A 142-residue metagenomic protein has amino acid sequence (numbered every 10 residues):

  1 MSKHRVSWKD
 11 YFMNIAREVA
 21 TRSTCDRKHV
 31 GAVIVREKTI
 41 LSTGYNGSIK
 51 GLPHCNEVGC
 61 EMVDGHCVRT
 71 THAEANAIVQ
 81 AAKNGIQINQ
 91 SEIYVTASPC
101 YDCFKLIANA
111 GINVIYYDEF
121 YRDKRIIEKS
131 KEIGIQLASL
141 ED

Functional and structural regions predicted by a protein language model:
M1-D142: Zinc-dependent deaminase catalytic domain
